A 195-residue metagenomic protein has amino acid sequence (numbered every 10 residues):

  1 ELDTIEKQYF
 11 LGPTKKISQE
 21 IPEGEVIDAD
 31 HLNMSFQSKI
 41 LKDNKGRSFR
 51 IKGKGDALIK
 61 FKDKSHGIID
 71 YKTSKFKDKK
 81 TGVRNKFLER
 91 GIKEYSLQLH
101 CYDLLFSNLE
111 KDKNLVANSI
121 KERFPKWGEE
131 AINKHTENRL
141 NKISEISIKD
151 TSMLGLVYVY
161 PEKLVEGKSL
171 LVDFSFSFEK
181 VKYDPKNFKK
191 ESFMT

Functional and structural regions predicted by a protein language model:
E1-I68, K75: Metal-dependent nuclease catalytic cores that hydrolyze phosphodiester bonds in DNA/RNA, characterized by
K42-K189: Mg2+/Mn2+-dependent nuclease catalytic core
S192: Short metal-coordination and nucleic-acid-contact micro-motifs, chiefly zinc-binding Cys/His arrays
T195: Cys/His-clustered metal-coordination modules, chiefly Zn-binding fingers
